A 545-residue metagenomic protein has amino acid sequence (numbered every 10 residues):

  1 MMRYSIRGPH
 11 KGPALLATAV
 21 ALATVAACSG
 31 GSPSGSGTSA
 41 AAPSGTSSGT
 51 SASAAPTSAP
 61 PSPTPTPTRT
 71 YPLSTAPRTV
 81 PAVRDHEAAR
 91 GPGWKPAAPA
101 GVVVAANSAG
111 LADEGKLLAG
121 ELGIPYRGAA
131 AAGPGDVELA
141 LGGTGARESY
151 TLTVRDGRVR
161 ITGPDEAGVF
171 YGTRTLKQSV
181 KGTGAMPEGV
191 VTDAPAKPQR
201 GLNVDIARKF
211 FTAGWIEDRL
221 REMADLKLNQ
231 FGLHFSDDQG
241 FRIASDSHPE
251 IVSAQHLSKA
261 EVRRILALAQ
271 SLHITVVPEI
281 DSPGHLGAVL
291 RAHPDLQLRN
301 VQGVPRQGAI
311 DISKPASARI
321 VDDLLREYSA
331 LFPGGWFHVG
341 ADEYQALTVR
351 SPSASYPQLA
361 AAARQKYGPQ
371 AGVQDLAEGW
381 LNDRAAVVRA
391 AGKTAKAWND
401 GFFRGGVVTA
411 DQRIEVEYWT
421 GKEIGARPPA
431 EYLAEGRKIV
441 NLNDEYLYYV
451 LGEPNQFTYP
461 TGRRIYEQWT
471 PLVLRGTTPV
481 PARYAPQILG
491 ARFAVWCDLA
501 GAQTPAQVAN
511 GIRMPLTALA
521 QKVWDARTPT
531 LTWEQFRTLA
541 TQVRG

Functional and structural regions predicted by a protein language model:
R3-K11, L15-A17, A21, S29-G37 (+4 more regions): Acidic, contiguous N-terminal accessory segments
C28-T50, A54: Signal peptide processing junction and immediate N-terminal pro/mature segment of secreted/exported proteins
S149-W336, T348, P352, L499: Feature activates predominantly on carbohydrate-active enzymes
Q199-N203, Q230-G232, H273-V277, W336-H338 (+4 more regions): Structural preference for beta-strand elements that scaffold enzyme active sites
A207, S236-G240, E279-H285, D342-Y344 (+4 more regions): Active-site beta-loop-alpha junctions enriched in small/polar residues
Q307-E415, W419, I424-E431, E435: Active-site neighborhood of glycoside hydrolase catalytic domains
A395-D400, V407-G545: Flexible, acidic glycine-rich loops studded with aromatic residues
